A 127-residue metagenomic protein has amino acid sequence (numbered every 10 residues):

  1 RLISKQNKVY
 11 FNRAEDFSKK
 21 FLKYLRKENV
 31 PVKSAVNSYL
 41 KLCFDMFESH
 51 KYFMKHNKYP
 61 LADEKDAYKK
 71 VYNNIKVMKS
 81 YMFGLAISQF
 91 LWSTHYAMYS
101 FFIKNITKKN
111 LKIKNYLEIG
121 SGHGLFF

Functional and structural regions predicted by a protein language model:
R1-V71: N-terminal auxiliary segments of SAM/dcSAM-dependent transferases
V71-S80: Structured, charged interaction cores in eukaryotic nuclear gene-expression proteins
I75, I87-S88, F101, I106: Long, amphipathic alpha-helical coupling/dimerization segments that relay conformational signals between
S80-Y96: Class I SAM-dependent methyltransferase Rossmann-like catalytic core, especially the SAM/SAH-binding loop
S93-I113: Conserved alpha-helix/loop element of class I SAM-dependent methyltransferases that forms part of the SAM/SAH-binding
I113-G122: Conserved class I S-adenosyl-L-methionine
